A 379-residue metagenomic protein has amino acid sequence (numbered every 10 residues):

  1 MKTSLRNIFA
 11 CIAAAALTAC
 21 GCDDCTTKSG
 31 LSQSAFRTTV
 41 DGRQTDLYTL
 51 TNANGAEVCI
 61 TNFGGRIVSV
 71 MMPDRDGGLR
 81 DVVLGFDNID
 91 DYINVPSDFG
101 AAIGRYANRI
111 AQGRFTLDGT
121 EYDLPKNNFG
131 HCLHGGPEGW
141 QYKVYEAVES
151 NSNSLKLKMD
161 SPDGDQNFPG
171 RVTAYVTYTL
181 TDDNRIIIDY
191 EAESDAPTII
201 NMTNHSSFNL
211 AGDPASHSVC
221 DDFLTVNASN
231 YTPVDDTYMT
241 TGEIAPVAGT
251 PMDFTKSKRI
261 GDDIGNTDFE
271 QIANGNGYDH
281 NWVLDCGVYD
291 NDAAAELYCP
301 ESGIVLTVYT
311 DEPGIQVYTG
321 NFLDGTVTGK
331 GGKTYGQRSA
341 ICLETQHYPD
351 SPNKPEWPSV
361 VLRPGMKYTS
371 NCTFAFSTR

Functional and structural regions predicted by a protein language model:
M1-F9: Bacterial N-terminal signal peptides that target proteins for export
T18-G21: C-terminal motif of bacterial Sec signal peptides marking the signal peptidase cleavage site
C25-A56, N62-R379: An exposed, glycine/acidic-rich loop-and-rim segment of catalytic or binding clefts
